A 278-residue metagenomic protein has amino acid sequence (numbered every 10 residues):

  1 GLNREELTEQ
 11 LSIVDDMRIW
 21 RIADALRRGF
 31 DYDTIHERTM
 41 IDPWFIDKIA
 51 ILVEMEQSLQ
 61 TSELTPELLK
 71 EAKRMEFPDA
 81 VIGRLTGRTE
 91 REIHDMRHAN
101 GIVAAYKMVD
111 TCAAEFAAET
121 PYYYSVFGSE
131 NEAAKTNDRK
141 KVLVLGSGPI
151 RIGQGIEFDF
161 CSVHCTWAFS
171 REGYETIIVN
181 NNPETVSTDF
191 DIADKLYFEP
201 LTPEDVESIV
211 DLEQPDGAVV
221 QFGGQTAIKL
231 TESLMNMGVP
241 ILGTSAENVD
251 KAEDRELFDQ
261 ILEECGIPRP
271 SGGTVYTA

Functional and structural regions predicted by a protein language model:
N3-E9, I13-D16, R21, T34 (+3 more regions): N-terminal beta-alpha lobe that positions the nucleotide/phosphoryl donor in ATP/NTP-coupled carboxylate activation
W20, R27-F30: Extended, well-ordered protein cores
D33-T34, W44: Post-BTB helical module
R38-T39, I46: Glycine-/charge-enriched secondary-structure boundary and capping motifs
M40, I51, H98: Residue-level detection of the helix-turn-helix DNA-binding "recognition helix"
